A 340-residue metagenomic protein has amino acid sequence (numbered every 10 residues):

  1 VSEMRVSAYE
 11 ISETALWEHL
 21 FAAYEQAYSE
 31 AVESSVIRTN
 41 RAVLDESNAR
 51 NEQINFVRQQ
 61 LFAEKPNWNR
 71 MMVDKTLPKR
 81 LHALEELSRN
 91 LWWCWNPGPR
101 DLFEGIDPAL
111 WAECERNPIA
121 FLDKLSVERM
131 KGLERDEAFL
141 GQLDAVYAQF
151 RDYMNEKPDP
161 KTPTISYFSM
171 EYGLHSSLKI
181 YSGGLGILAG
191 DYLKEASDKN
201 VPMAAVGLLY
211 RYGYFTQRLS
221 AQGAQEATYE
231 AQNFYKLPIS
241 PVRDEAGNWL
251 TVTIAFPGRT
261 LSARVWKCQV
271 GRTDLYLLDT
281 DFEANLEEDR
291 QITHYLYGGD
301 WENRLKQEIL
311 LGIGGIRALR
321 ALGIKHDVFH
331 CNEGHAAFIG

Functional and structural regions predicted by a protein language model:
V1-G340: Catalytic cores of carbohydrate-active enzymes across secretory and cytosolic contexts
